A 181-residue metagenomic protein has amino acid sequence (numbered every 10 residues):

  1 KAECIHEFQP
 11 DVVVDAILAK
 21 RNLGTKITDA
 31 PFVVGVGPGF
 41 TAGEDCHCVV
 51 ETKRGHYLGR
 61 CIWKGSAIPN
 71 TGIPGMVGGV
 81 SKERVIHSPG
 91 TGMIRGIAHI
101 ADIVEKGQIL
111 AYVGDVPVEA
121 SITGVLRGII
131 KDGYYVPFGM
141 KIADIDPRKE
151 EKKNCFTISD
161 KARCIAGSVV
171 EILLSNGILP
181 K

Functional and structural regions predicted by a protein language model:
K1-K181: Well-ordered secondary-structure scaffolds
